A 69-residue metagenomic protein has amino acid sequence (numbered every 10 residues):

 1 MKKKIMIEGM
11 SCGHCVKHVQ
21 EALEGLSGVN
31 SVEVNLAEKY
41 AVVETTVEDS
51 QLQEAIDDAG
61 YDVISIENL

Functional and structural regions predicted by a protein language model:
M1-L69: Flexible metal-binding regulatory segments at protein termini and peripheral loops
